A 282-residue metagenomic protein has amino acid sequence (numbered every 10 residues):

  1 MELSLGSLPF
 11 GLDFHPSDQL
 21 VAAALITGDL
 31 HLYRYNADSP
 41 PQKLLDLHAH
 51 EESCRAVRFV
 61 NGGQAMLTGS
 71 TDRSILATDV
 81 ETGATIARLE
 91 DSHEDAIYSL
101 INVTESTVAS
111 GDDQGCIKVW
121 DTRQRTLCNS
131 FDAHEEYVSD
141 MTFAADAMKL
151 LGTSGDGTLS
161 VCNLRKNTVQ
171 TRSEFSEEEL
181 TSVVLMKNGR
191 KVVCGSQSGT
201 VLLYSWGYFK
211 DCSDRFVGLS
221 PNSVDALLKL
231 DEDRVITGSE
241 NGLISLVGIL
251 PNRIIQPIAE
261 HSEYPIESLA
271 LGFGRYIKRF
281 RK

Functional and structural regions predicted by a protein language model:
M1-S4, Q42-A49, T85-S92, G111 (+5 more regions): Short C-terminal beta-strands that terminate individual repeats in beta-propeller domains, predominantly WD40 blades
E2-G28: Beta-strand-rich domains and repeat architectures in extracellular enzymes and scaffolds, especially beta-propellers
L8, S17, K43, H50-S53 (+13 more regions): WD40/WD-repeat beta-propeller blade-loop signature
F10, T27-H31, E52-R55, Q64 (+12 more regions): Short coil/turn segments within WD40 beta-propeller repeats
L12-D18, V57-Q64, G69, L100-S106 (+8 more regions): Loop/turn segments within WD40 beta-propeller blades
D18-A22, G63-L67, L76, T85-A87 (+11 more regions): Structural hallmark of WD40 beta-propellers
Y35-D38, V80-G83, T122-R125, L164-N167 (+2 more regions): Short loop/turn segments that connect beta-strands within beta-propeller blades
E179, C212-D225, D231-D233, E240-L243 (+1 more regions): Terminal intrinsically disordered, low-complexity extensions flanking WD-repeat/beta-propeller proteins
